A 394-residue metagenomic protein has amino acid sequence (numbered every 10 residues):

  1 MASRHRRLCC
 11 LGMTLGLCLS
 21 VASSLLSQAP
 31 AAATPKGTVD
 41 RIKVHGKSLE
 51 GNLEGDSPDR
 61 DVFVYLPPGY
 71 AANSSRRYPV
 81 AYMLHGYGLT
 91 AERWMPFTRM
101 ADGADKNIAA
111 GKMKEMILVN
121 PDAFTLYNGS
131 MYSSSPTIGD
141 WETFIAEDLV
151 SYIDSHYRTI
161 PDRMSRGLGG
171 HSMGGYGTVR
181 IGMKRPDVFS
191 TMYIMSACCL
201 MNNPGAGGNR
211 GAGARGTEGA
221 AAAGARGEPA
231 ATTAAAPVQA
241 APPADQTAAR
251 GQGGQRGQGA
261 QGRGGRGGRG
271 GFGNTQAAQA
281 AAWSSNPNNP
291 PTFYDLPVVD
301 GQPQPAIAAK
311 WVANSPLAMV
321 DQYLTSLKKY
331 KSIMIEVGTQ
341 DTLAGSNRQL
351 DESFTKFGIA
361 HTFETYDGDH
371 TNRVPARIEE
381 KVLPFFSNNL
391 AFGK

Functional and structural regions predicted by a protein language model:
M1-C10: N-terminal secretory signal peptides that target proteins for export/translocation
C10-S24: Bacterial N-terminal signal peptides
Q28-K394: Non-catalytic cap/lid and distal C-terminal segments of serine-dependent acyl enzymes
